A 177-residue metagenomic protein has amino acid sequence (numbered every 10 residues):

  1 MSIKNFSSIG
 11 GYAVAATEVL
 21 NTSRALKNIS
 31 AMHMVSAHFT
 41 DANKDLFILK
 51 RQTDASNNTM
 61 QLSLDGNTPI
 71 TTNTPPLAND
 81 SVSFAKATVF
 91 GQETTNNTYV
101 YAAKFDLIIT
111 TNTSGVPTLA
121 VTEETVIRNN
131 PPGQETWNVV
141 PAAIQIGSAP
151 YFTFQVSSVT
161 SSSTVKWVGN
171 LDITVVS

Functional and structural regions predicted by a protein language model:
M1-S56: Intrinsic low-complexity, repeat-rich intrinsically disordered segments enriched in small/flexible residues
F39-S83, F90-A102, N112-T164, S177: Surface-exposed ligand/attachment interfaces on beta-rich extracellular proteins
K104-I108: Low-complexity repeat regions of mature extracellularly deployed or surface/particle-associated proteins
S163-L171: Edge beta-strands of jelly-roll/beta-sandwich modules across compartments, strongly enriched in secreted/luminal
D172-V176: Short, low-complexity, Pro/Ser/Thr/Gly-rich segments in the mature regions of secreted, periplasmic
